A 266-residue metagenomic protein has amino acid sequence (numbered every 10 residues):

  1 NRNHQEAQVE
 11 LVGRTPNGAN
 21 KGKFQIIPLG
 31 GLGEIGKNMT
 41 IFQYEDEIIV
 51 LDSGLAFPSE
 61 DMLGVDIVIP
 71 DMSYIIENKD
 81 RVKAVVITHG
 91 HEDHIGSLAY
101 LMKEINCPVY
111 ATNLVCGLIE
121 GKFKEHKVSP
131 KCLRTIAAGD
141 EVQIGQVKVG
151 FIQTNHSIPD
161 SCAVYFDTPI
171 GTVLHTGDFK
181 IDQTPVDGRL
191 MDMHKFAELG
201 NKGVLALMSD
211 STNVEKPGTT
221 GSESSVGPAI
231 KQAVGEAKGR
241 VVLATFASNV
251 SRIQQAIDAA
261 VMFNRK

Functional and structural regions predicted by a protein language model:
R2-V86, H91-K266: His/Asp/Glu-rich metal-coordinating catalytic cores of metallo-dependent phosphodiesterases/hydrolases acting on
